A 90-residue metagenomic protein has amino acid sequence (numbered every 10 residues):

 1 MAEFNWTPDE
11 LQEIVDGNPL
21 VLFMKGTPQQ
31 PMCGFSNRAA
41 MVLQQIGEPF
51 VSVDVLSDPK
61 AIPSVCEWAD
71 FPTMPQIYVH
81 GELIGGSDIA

Functional and structural regions predicted by a protein language model:
M1-Q12: Flexible, polar/low-complexity N-terminal or interdomain linker segments that lie immediately upstream of folded
D9, I62-V65: TIR-domain catalytic/interaction hotspot
E10-P49: Local sequence-structure signature of Cys/Sec-based thiol-disulfide redox active-site neighborhoods
V21-M24, P75-H80: Cytosolic beta-strand hydrophobic patch enriched in CBS
Q44-I62: Thiol-based oxidoreductase modules, predominantly thioredoxin-like and allied folds used for disulfide exchange
E67-T73: Thiol/disulfide oxidoreductase modules built on the thioredoxin-like
V79-A90: Non-catalytic, surface beta->alpha helical segment in thiol-disulfide oxidoreductase systems
